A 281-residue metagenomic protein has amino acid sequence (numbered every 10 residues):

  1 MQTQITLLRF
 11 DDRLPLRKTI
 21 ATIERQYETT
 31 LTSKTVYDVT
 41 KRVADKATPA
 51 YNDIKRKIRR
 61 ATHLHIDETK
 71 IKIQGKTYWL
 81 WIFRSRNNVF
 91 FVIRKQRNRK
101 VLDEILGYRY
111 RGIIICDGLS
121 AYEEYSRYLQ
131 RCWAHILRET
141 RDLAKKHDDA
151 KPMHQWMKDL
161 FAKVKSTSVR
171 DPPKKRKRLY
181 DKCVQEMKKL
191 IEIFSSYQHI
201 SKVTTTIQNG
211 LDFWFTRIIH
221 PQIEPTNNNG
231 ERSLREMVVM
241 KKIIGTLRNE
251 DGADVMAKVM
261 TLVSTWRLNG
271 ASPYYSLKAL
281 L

Functional and structural regions predicted by a protein language model:
M1-L281: Catalytic center-proximal scaffold of phosphoryl-transfer enzymes
